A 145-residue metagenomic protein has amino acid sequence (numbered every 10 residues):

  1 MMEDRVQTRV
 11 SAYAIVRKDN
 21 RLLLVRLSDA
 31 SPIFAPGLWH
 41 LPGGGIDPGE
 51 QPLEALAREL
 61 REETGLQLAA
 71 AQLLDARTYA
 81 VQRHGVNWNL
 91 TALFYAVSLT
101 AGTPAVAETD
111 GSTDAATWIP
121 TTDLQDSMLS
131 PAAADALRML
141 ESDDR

Functional and structural regions predicted by a protein language model:
M1-L24, A76, A92-A96: Conserved N-terminal beta-strand and adjoining loop/helix that marks the start of the Nudix/MutT-like hydrolase domain
D4-T8, A35-L38, G85-T91, D110-T113: A generic structural micro-feature
N20, R77-A105: Active-site-adjacent beta-strand/loop module that shapes the phosphate/pyrophosphate-binding cleft
R21-E62: Conserved Nudix-box catalytic region and its N-terminal flanking loop in Nudix hydrolases and closely related
G44, R58, A71, I119-T122: Structural detector for helix-capping/boundary residues
Q67-A76: A short coil-to-beta-strand element that immediately follows conserved catalytic motifs
A96, V106-M139: NUDIX/MutT-family hydrolases
E141-R145: Generic C-terminal helix-cap and adjacent flexible tail
